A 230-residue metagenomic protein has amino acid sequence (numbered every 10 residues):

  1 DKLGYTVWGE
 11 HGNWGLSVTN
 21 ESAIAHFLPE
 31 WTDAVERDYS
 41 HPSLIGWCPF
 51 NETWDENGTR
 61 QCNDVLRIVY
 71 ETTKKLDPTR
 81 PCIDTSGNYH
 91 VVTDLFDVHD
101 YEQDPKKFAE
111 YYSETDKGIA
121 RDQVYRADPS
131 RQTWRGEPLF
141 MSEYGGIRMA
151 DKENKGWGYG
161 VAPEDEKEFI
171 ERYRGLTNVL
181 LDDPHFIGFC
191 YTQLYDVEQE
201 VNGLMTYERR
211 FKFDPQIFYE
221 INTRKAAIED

Functional and structural regions predicted by a protein language model:
D1-R210, I217: Substrate-binding/catalytic cleft of secreted carbohydrate-active enzymes, primarily glycoside hydrolases
D116, A120-R121, T223-D230: Surface beta-strand/loop "capping" patches
F218-N222: Active-site phosphate-binding/coordination module
